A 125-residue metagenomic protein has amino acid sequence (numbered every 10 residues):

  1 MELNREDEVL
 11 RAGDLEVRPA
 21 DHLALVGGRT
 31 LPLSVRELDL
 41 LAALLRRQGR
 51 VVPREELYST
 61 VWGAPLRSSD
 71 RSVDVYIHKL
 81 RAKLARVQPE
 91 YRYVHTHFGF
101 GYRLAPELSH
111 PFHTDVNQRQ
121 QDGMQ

Functional and structural regions predicted by a protein language model:
M1-A12, K83, F112, R119 (+1 more regions): Basic, amphipathic DNA-recognition helix from helix-turn-helix-like DNA-binding domains
N4-E6, V17-L23: A short, compositionally biased
A12, V17-P19, L104-P106: Conserved catalytic Walker-motif region of ABC-type ATPase nucleotide-binding domains
L15-E16, L31, A85, S109: Short polar/acidic secondary-structure junctions
L23, G28-V35, D39-Y76, A82-Q88 (+2 more regions): Positively charged, aromatic-enriched patches within helix-turn-helix-type DNA-binding elements, predominantly
E90-Q125: A short linear beta-strand->loop->alpha-helix hinge motif most characteristic of winged-helix/helix-turn-helix
